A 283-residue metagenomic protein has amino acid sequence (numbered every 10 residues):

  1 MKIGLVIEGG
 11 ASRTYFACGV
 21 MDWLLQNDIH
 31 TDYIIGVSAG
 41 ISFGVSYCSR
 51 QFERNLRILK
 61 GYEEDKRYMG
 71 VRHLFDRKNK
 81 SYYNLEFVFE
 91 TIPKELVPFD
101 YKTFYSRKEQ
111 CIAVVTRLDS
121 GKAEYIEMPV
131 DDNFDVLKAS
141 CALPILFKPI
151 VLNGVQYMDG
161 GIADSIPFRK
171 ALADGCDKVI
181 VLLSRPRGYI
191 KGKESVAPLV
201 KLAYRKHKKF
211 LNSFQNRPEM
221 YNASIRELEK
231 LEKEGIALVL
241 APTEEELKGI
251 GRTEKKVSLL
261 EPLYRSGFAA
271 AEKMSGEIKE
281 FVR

Functional and structural regions predicted by a protein language model:
M1-V37, V45-R283: Patatin-like phospholipase
